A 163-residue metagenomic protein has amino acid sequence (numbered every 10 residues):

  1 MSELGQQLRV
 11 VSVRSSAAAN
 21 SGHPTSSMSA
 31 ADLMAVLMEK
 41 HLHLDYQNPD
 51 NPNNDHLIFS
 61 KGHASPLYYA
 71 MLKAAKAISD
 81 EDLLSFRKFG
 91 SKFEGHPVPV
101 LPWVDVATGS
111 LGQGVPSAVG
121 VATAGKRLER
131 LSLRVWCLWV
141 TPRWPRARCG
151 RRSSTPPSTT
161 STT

Functional and structural regions predicted by a protein language model:
G5-S21: N-terminal capping segment at the start of a domain
S12-S15, S27-T159: Cofactor-binding active-site loop characterized by glycine-rich and histidine/acidic residues
